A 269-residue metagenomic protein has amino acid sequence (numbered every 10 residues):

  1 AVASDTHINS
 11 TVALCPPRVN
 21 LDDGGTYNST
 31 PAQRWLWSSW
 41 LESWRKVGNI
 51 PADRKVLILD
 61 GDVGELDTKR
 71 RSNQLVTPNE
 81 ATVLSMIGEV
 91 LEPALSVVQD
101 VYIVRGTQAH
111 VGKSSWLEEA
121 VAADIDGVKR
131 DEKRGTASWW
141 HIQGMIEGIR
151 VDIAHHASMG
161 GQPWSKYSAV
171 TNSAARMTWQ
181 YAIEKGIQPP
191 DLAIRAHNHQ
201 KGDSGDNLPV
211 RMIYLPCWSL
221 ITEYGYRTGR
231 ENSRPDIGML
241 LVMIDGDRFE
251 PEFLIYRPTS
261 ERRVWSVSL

Functional and structural regions predicted by a protein language model:
A1-T82: N-terminal active-site segment of His-dependent metallophosphoesterases
V2, L57-L59, I103, D152 (+1 more regions): Residue-level marker for buried hydrophobic side chains located in beta-strands that build the well-ordered beta-sheet
A3-H7, G61-G64, G106-A109, H156-S158 (+2 more regions): Active-site metal-binding loops of divalent metal-dependent hydrolases
N9-T11, E65-K69, H110-S114, G161-Q162 (+1 more regions): Short catalytic/ligand-binding loop motif for oxyanion handling, primarily in non-cytosolic enzymes, centered on
W37, L66-G135: Active-site neighborhood of divalent metal-dependent phosphoester bond hydrolases
K46-K55, E89-Y102, G186-P190, D245-D247: A structural motif corresponding to the C-terminal end of an alpha-helix and its immediate exit/capping segment
E147-F253: Conserved beta-sheet core of the metallophosphoesterase superfamily
I244-L269: A short C-terminal boundary segment appended to hydrolase-like catalytic domains
